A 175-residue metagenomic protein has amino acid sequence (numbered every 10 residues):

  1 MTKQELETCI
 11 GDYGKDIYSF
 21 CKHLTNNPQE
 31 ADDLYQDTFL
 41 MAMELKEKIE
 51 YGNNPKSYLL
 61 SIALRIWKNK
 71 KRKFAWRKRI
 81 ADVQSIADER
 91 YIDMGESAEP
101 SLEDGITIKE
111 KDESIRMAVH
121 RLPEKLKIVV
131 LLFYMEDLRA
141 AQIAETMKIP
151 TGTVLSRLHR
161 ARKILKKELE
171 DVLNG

Functional and structural regions predicted by a protein language model:
M1-S19, H23, D32, M43: A short, charge-rich alpha-helical start-of-domain segment used by transcription regulators
I17, C21, K46, L59 (+1 more regions): Hydrophobic-face residues of short alpha-helical interaction/recognition segments
Y18, F39, P123, K127 (+1 more regions): C-terminal flanking helix
Y18, P28-L45, S57: Conserved RNAP core-binding helix
E50, L64-V83: Arg/Lys-rich amphipathic alpha helix in sigma70-family domain 2
K78-I108, R139: Internal acidic/polar
V129-F133: A short pre-motif secondary-structure segment
A141, E145-D171: DNA-recognition helix of helix-turn-helix
